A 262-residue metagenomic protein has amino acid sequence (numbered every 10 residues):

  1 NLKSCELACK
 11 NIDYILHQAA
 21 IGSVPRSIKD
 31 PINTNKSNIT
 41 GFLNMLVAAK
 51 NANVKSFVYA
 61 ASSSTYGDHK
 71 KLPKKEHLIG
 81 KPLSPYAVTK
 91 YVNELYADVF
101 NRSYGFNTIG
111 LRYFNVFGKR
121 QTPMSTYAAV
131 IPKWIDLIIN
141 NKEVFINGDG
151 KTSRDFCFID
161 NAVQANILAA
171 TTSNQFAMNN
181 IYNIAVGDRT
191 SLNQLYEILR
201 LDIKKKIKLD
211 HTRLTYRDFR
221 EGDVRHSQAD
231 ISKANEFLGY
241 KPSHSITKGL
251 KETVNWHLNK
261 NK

Functional and structural regions predicted by a protein language model:
N1-V116, N166, A170: N-terminal Rossmann-like NAD(P)+-binding domain of SDR-like oxidoreductases, especially those catalyzing
K3-E6, D13, P25, I32 (+8 more regions): Residues in well-ordered alpha-helical elements
E6-C9, K29-N33, K71-K75, M124-A128 (+3 more regions): Short, glycine/charged-enriched secondary-structure capping and boundary segments
H17-Q18, Q121, T152: Glutamine-centric residue-chemistry signal
R26-S27, D68-K70, R120, F156 (+1 more regions): Short glycine-/acidic-enriched loop or helix-start segments at secondary-structure transitions that form or flank
V92, Y96, F100, V130 (+3 more regions): Hydrophobic alpha-helix immediately C-terminal to the catalytic Tyr-X-X-X-Lys motif of short-chain
I138-K262: C-terminal substrate-binding subdomain of Rossmann-fold SDR/epimerase-dehydratase oxidoreductases
